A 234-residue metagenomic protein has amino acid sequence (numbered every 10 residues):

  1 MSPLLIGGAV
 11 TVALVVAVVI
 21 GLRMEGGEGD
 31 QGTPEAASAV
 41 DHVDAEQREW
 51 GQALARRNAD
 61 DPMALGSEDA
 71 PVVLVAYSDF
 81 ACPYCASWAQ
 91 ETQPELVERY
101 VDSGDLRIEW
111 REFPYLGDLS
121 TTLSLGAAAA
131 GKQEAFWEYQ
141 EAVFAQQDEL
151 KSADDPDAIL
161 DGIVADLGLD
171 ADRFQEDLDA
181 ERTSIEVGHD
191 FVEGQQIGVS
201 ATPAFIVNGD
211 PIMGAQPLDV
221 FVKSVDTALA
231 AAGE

Functional and structural regions predicted by a protein language model:
M1-D44, G162-E234: C-terminal cap of thioredoxin/glutaredoxin-like
H42-N58: Short coil-to-helix leader/linker segments, especially the first N-terminal amphipathic alpha-helix with its helix
A55-V72: A short beta-strand-turn-helix
M63-L65, L150, I212: Short clusters of hydrophobic/aromatic residues that line enzyme substrate/ligand-binding pockets
A70, S78-A81, A86-A165: Structural alpha/beta surface segment adjacent to cysteine/selenocysteine redox centers across thiol/disulfide enzymes
L74, Y139, F174: Divalent metal-coordination and catalytic microenvironments
A76-D79, V199: Processing junctions and N-termini across compartments
